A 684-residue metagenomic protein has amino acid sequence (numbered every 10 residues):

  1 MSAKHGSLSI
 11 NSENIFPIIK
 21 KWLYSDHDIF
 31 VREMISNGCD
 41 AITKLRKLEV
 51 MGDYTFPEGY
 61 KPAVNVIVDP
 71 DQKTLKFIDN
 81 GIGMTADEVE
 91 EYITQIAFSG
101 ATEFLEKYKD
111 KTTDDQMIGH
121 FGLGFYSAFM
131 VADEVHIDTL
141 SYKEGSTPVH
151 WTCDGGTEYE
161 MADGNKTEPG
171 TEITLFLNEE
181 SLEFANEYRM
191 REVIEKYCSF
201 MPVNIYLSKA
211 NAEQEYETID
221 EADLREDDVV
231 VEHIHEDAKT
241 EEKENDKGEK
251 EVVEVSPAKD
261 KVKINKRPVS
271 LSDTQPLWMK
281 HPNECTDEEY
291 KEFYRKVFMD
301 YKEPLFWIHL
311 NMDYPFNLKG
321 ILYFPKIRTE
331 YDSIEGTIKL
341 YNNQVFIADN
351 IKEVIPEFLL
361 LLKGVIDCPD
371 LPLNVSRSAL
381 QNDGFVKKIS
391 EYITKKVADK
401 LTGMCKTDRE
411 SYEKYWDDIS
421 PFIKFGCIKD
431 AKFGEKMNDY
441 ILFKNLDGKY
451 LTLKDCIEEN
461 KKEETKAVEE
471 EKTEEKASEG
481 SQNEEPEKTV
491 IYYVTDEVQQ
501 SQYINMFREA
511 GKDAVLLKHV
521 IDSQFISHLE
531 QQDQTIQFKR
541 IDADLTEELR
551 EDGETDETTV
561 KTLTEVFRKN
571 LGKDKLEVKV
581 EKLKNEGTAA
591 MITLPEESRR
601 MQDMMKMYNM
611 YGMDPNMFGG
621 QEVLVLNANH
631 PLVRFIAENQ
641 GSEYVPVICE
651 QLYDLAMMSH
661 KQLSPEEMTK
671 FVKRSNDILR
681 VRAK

Functional and structural regions predicted by a protein language model:
M1-F184, E192, S199, E215-E217 (+4 more regions): GHKL (Bergerat-fold) ATPase N-terminal catalytic module, capturing the glycine-rich phosphate-binding loop and acidic
M117, V135-E158, N178-S181, Y188-K684: GHKL/Bergerat-fold ATPase module in large chromosome/replication-associated machines
